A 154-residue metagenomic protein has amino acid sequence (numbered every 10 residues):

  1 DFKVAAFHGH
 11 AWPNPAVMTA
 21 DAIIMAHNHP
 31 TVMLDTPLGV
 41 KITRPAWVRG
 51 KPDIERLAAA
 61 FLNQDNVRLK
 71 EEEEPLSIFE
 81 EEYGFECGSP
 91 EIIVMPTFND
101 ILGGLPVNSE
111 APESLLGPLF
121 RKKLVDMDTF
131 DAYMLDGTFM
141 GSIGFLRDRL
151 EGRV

Functional and structural regions predicted by a protein language model:
D1-V154: Extended recognition/assembly regions associated with phosphoester-bond processing machinery
